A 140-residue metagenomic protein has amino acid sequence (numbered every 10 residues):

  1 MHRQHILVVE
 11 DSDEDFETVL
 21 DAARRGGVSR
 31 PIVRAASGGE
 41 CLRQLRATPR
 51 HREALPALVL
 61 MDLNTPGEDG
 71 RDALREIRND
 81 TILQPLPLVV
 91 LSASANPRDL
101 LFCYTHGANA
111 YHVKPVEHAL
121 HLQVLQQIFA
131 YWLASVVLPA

Functional and structural regions predicted by a protein language model:
R3-R24, V59: Conserved acidic segment of CheY-like receiver
E10-D11, L91-A95, P115: Conserved active-site segment of CheY-like receiver
E17, D21, R71-D72, A95-A110 (+1 more regions): Alpha4 helix (beta4-alpha4-beta5 surface) of REC/receiver domains from two-component response regulators
R34, T65-E68, P97: Residue-level signal for the "D+5" position in two-component response regulator receiver
R34-L58: Acidic, metal-coordinating helix/loop segments flanking the phosphotransfer/catalytic sites of two-component signaling
E40, V116-F129, V136-V137: C-terminal output helix
M61-D62, S92: Active-site residues of response regulator receiver
R71-Q84: Short amphipathic alpha-helix used as the core "switch/output" element in two-component signaling
